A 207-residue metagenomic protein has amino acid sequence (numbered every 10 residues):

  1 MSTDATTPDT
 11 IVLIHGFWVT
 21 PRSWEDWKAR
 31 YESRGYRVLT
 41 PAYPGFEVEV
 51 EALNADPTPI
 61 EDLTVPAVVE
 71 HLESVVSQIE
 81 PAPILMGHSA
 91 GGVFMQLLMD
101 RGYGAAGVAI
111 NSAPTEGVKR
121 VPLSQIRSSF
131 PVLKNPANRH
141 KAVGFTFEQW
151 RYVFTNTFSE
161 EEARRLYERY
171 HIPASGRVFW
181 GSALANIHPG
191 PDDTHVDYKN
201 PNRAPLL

Functional and structural regions predicted by a protein language model:
T6-A52: Short, surface-exposed "cap/lid" segments of acyl-processing enzymes
L13-F17, H88-S89, S112: Glycine-rich His-Gly loop
A42, V108-N111, R169: Alpha/beta-hydrolase-fold catalytic nucleophile elbow
G45-P83: Active-site loop/oxyanion-hole signature of alpha/beta-hydrolase fold enzymes
M86-G91, M95: Gly/Ala-rich beta-loop-alpha elbow adjacent to hydrolase catalytic centers
Y103-H140, V178-H188: Flexible "cap/lid" loop of the alpha/beta hydrolase fold
F145-W180: Conserved alpha/beta-hydrolase catalytic His-Asp/Glu region
V178-L207: Conserved serine/cysteine hydrolase catalytic core
